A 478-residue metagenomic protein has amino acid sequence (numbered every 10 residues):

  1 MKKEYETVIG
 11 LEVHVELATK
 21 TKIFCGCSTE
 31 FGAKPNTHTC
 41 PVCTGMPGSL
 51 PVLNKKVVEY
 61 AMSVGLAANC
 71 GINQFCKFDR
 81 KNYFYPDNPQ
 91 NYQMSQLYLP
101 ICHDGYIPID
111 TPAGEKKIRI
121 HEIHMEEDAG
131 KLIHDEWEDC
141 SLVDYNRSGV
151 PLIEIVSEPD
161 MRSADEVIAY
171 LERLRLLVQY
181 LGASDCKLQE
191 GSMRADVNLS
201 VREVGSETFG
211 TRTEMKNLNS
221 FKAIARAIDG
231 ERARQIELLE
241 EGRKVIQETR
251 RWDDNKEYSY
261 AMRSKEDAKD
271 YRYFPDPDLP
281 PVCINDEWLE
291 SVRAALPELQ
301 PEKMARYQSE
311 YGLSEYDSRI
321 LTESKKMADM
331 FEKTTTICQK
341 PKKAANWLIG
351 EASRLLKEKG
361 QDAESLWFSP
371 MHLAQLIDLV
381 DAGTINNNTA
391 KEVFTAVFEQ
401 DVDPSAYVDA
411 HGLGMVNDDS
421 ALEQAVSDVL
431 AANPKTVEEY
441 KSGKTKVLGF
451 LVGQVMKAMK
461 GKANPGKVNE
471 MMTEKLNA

Functional and structural regions predicted by a protein language model:
M1-E298, E315, T336-K340, R354: Basic, nucleic-acid-interacting segments
K3, G312, T335-A344, A382-I385 (+1 more regions): Structural motif
K3, Y145-V150, L188-A195, V204-E207 (+1 more regions): C-terminal non-catalytic interaction appendages of large macromolecular assemblies
A18, N198, R202, A233 (+8 more regions): Amphipathic alpha-helical core segments of compact helical bundles
E190-E203, Q308-M330, P341-K359, F368-L373 (+2 more regions): Core structural elements
V282-C283, S318, M330-E332, K343-A344 (+7 more regions): Extended hydrophobic-aromatic, low-complexity segments
W288-A295, E302, E332-I337, L373-I385: Extended, non-catalytic structural segments that build the interaction scaffolds of large macromolecular assemblies
A363-A374, D378, N387-K457: Strongly charged, low-complexity linkers/loops
